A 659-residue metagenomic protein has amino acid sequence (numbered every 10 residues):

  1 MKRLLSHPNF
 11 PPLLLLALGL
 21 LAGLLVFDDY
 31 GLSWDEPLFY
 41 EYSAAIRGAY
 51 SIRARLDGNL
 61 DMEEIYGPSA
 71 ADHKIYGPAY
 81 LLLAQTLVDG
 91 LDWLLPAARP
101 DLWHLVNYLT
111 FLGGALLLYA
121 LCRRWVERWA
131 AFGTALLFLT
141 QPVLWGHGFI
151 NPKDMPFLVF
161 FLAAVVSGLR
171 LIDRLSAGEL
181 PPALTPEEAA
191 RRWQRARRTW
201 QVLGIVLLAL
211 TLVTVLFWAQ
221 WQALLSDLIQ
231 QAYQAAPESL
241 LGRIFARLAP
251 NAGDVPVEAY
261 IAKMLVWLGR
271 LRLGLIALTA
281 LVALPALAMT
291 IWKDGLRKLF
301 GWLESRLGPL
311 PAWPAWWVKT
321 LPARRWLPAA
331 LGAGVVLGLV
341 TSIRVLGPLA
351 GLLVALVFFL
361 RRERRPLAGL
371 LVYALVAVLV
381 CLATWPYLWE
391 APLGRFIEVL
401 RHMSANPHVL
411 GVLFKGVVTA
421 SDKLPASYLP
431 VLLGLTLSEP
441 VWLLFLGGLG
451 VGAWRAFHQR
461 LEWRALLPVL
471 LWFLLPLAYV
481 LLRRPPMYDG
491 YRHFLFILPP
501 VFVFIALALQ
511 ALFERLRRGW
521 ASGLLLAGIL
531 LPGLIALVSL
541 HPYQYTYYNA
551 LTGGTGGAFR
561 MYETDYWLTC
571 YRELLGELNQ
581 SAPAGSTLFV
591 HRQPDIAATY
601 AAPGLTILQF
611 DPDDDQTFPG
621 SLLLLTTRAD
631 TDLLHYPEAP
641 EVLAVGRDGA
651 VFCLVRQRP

Functional and structural regions predicted by a protein language model:
P12-L14, A97, L118-T140, A177 (+6 more regions): Transmembrane-helix signature of polytopic, membrane-embedded enzymes that assemble or transfer cell-envelope glycans
F39, A49-I52, D72-L82, L91-L95 (+6 more regions): Transmembrane-lumen/periplasm boundary regions of multi-pass, lipid-linked membrane glycan transferases
K74, P78, L82, W93-L116 (+2 more regions): Loop-to-helix entry region of an early transmembrane alpha helix in multi-pass inner-membrane enzymes
L105-W125, A163, S167, L287: Transmembrane-helix motifs of polytopic, lipid-linked glycan transferases
T134-L139, V166, L337, T341: Short helix- or helix-capping micro-motifs that position conserved polar/aromatic residues at function-defining sites
H147, D154-L162, V340-L352, L432-L446 (+2 more regions): Hydrophobic/aromatic-rich transmembrane helices and adjacent perimembrane loops
T564-A601: Short periplasmic/luminal acceptor-recognition loop of GT-C membrane glycosyltransferases, typified by
T606-P659: Aromatic/acidic, Gly/Pro-rich catalytic loop(s) in extracytoplasmic/lumenal soluble domains of multi-pass membrane
